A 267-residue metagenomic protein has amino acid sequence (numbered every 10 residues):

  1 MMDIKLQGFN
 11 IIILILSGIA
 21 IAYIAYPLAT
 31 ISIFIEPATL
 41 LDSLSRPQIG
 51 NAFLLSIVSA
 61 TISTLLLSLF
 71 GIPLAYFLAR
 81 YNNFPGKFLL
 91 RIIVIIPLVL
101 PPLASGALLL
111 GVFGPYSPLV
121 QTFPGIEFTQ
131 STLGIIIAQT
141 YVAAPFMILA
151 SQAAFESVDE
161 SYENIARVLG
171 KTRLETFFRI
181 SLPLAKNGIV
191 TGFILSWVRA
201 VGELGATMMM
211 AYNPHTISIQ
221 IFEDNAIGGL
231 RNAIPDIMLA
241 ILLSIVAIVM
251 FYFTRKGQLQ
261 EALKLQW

Functional and structural regions predicted by a protein language model:
D3-P37, P47-E156, I180, L184-A200 (+4 more regions): Membrane-water interface segments at the C-terminal ends of transmembrane alpha-helices in multi-pass inner-membrane
I96, S161-L169, A233: Short hydrophobic faces within alpha-helices
Q152-Y162, R173: Membrane-helix/interface signature in polytopic inner-membrane proteins
Y162, Q258-W267: Short, Lys/Arg-enriched, Gly/Pro-containing loop segments at transmembrane-helix junctions of multi-pass membrane
I165-A166, T176, I180, I221: Hydrophobic positions on the alpha-helical face of helix-turn-helix-like DNA-binding modules
L169-G170, P183: Glycine/proline-centered hinge or cleavage motifs at structural transition points of membrane proteins
P214-T216: Extracytoplasmic catalytic/substrate-binding loops of multi-pass membrane glycan-assembly enzymes
